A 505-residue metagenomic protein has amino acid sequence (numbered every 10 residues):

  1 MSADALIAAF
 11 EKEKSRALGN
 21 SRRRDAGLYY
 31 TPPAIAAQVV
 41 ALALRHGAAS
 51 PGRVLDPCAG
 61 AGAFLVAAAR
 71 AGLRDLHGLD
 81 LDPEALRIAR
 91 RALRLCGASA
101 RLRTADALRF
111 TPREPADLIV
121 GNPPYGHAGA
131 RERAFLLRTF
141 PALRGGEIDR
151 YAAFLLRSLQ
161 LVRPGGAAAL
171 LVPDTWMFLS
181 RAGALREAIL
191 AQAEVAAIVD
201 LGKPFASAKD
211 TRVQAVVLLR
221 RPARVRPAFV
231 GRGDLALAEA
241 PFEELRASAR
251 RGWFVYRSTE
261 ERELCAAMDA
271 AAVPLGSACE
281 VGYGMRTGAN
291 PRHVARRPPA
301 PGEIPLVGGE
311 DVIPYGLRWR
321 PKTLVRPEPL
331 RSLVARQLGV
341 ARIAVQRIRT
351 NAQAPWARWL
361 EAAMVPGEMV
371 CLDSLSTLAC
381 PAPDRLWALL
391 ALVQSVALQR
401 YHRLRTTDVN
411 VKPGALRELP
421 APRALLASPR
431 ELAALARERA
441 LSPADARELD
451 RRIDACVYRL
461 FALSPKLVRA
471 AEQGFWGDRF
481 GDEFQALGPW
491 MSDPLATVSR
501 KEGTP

Functional and structural regions predicted by a protein language model:
M1-L95, D106, P123, F178-R186 (+4 more regions): Class I S-adenosyl-L-methionine
I7, P33, A37, A152 (+9 more regions): Non-catalytic, well-ordered alpha-helical scaffold segments
Y30-A37, C58-V66, L73, L81-I88 (+4 more regions): Signature of N6-adenine DNA methyltransferases within the class I
L44, A69, E194, C380 (+6 more regions): Hydrophobic alpha-helix feature that most strongly marks membrane-spanning transmembrane helices and their immediate
A100: Short, conserved active-site loop motifs that form the nucleotide-linked donor/cofactor pocket
V162, E261-A427: Polybasic, glycine- and aromatic-enriched phosphate-binding surface used to engage nucleic acids
A249-N290, E303, E310, P420-P505: Non-catalytic DNA-recognition/assembly elements of restriction-modification systems
